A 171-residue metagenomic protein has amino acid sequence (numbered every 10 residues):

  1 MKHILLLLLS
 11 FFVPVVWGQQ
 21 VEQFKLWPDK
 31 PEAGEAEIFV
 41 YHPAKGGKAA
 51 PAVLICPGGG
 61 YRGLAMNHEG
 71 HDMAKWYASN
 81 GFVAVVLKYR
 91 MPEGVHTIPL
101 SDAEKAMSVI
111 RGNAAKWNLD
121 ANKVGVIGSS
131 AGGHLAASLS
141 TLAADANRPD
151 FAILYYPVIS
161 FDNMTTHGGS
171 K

Functional and structural regions predicted by a protein language model:
M1-V21: Bacterial Sec-dependent N-terminal signal peptides
G18-P51, H96, L100, T166-H167: N-terminal cap/lid segment of alpha/beta-hydrolase-fold proteins
A49-G59: Short beta-strand element of the alpha/beta-hydrolase
A52, A78-V85, G125, F151: A fold-wide structural signal in alpha/beta-hydrolase
G58, F82, Y89-M91, P157: Active-site loop/turn elements of alpha/beta-hydrolase fold enzymes, especially the short glycine-/histidine-rich
R62-L64, D162-N163: Glycine/Thr-rich phosphate-binding loops of Rossmann-like dinucleotide-binding domains
A65-D72, V85-A121: Catalytic nucleophile-loop/oxyanion-hole region of alpha/beta-hydrolase and closely related hydrolase-like folds
K105-S170: Primarily recognizes the serine-hydrolase "nucleophile elbow" in alpha/beta-hydrolase and SGNH/GDSL folds
